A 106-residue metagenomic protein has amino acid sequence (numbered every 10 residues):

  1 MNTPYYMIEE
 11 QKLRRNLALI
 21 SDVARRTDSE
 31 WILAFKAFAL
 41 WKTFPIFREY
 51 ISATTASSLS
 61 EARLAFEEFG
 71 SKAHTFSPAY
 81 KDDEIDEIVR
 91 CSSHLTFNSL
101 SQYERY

Functional and structural regions predicted by a protein language model:
M1-I8: Generic N-terminal amphipathic, Lys/Arg-enriched alpha-helix
K12-R15, E61: Active-site anion-handling motifs in enzyme catalytic cores
S29-Y106: Active-site-proximal beta-alpha core segment in soluble small-molecule metabolic enzymes
